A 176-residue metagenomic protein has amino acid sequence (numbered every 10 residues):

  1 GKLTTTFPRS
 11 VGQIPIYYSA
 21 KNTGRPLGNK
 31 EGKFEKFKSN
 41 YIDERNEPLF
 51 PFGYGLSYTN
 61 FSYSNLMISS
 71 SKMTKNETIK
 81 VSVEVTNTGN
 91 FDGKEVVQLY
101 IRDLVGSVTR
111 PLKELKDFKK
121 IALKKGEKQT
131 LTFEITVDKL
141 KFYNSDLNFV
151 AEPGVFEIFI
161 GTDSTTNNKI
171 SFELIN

Functional and structural regions predicted by a protein language model:
G1-K94, Y100, I158-G161, N176: Secreted, periplasmic, or luminal enzymes acting at the cell surface/secretory milieu
K75, K125, E152-P153: Surface-exposed loops/turns
T78-K80, K128-T132, N167-K169: Intrinsic-disorder/low-complexity, polar/charged segments enriched in Ser/Thr/Lys/Arg/Asp/Glu/Gln
N90-S107, K113-L115: Short acidic, flexible loop segments centered on an aromatic residue
S107-Y143: Intrinsically disordered, low-complexity Pro/Gly/Ser/Thr-rich segments with frequent PxxP/GP/PP motifs and embedded
T136-N176: Terminal connector regions
